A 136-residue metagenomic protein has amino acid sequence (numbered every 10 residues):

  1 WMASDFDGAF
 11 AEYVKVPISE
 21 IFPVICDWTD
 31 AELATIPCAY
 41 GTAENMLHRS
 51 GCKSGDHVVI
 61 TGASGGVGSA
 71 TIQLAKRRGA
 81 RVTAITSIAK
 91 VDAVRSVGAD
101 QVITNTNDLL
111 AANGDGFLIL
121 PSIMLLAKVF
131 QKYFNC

Functional and structural regions predicted by a protein language model:
W1-F22: Glycine-rich phosphate/adenylate-binding loop and adjacent beta-alpha elements of nucleotide- or dinucleotide-binding
A9-F10, E20, T42, G98 (+1 more regions): Hydrophobic alpha-helical segments typical of transmembrane helices and their membrane-interface/capping positions
I21, I88-V91, A127: Alpha-helix N-cap/helix-start and coil->helix boundary motif
I21-P23, Q101-V102: Conserved beta-strand scaffold positions in the cores of enzyme catalytic domains, especially in NTP/NDP-utilizing
W28, L33-N107: Mid-domain Rossmann-like dinucleotide-binding core that forms the NAD(H)/NADP(H) cofactor-binding site
R81-T86, S96, D100-C136: Glycine-rich cofactor phosphate-binding loops and adjacent beta1-alpha1 units of small-molecule cofactor enzyme domains
